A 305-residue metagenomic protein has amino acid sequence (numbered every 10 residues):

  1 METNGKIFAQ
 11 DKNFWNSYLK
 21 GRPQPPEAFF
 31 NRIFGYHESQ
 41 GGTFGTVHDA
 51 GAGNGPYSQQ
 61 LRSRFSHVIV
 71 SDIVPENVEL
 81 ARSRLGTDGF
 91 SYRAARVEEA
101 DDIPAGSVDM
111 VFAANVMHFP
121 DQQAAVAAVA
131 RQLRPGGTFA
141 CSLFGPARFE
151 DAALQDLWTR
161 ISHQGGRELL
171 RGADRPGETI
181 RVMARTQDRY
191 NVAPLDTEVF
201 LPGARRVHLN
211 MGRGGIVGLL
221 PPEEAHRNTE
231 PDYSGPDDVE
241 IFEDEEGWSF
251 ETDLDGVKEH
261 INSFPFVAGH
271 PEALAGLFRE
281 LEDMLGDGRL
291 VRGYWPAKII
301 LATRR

Functional and structural regions predicted by a protein language model:
F8-Q24: Class I SAM-dependent methyltransferase Rossmann-like catalytic core, especially the SAM/SAH-binding loop
P23-G45: Conserved alpha-helix/loop element of class I SAM-dependent methyltransferases that forms part of the SAM/SAH-binding
H48, G53-A100: Class I SAM-dependent methyltransferase SAM/SAH-binding core
D101-V111: A short acidic, Gly/Pro-enriched loop at the edge of an enzyme's catalytic core that lines a small-molecule cofactor
D109-Q123: A short SAM/SAH-binding and catalytic strip from SAM-dependent methyltransferases
A124-P135: A short glycine-rich, Lys/Arg-flanked "PGG" loop and its adjoining helix->strand segment in the class I
F139-E243: Conserved catalytic/acceptor-binding region of the Class I
L195-R305: Conserved Class I S-adenosyl-L-methionine
